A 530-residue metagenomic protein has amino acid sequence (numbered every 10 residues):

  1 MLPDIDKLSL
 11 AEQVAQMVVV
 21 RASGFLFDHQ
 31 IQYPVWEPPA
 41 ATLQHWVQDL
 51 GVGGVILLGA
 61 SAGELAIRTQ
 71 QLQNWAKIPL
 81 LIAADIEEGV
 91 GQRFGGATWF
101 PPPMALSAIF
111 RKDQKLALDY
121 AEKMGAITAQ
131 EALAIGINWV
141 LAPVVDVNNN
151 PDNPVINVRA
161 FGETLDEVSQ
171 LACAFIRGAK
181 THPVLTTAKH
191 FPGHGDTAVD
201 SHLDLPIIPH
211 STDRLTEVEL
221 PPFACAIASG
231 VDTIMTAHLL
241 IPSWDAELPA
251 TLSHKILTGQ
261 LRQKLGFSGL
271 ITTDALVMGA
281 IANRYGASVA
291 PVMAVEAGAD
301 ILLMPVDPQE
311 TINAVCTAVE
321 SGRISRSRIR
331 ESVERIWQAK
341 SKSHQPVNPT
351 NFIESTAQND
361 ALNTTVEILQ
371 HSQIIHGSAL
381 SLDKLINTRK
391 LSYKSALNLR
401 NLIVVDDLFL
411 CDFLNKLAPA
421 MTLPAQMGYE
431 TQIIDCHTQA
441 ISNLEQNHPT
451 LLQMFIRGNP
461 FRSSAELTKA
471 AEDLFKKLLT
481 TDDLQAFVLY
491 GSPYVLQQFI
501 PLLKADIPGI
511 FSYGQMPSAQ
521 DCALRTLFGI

Functional and structural regions predicted by a protein language model:
M1-I82, E88-G96: N-terminal hydrophobic targeting/anchoring segments and the immediately downstream early-domain regions of hydrolases
M1-T42, S288-I530: Preference for extracellular/luminal or secreted protein segments
Q16, R21-F25, T42-A62, I227-E247 (+1 more regions): Short acidic, glycine-rich surface-loop motifs adjacent to enzyme active sites
S23, A84-G96, N138-N148, A188-H194 (+2 more regions): Short glycine-enriched loops at secondary-structure junctions
F27-Q48, Y120-E131, E217-F223, Y285-P291: Short, acidic/polar
P34, V55, S61-L80, V90-F94 (+2 more regions): Second-shell residues forming the walls of enzyme active-site clefts
V52-L57, N138-D146, A299-L302: Divalent metal-dependent hydrolysis catalytic cores, especially in the metallo-beta-lactamase
T98-Q114, A160-G162: A charged helix-plus-loop insertion that forms the helical arch/lid used to bind and gate nucleic-acid substrates
